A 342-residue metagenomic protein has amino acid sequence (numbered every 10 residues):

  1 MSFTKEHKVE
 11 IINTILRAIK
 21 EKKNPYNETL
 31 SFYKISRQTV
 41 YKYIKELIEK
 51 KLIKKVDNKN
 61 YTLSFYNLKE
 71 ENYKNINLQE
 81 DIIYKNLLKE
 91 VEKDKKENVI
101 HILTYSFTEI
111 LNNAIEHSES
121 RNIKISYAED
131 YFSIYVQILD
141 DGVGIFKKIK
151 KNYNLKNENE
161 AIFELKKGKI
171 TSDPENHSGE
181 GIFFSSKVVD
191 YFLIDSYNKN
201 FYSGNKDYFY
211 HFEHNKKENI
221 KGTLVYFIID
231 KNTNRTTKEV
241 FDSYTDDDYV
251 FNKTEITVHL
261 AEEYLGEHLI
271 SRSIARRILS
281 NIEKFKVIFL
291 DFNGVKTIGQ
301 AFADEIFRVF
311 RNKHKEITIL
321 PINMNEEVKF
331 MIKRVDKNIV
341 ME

Functional and structural regions predicted by a protein language model:
V9, E262-M341: Amphipathic alpha-helical interaction surfaces in cytosolic regulatory modules
N24, S31, L87-T108: Conserved short strand/loop->alpha-helix "switch" segment adjacent to the catalytic nucleotide/phosphoryl-transfer site
I48-N58: A short, conserved structural fragment
N58-Y66: Minor-groove-contacting beta-hairpin "wing" of winged helix-turn-helix DNA-binding domains
E97-D130, I182, S186-K187: Conserved ATP-binding N-box helix of the HATPase_c
D140: Acidic ATP/Mg2+-coordinating residue in the GHKL
V143-K217: Flexible ATP-lid and adjacent glycine-rich G1/G2 motifs of the Bergerat
S186-E262, E267: GHKL-type ATPase core
